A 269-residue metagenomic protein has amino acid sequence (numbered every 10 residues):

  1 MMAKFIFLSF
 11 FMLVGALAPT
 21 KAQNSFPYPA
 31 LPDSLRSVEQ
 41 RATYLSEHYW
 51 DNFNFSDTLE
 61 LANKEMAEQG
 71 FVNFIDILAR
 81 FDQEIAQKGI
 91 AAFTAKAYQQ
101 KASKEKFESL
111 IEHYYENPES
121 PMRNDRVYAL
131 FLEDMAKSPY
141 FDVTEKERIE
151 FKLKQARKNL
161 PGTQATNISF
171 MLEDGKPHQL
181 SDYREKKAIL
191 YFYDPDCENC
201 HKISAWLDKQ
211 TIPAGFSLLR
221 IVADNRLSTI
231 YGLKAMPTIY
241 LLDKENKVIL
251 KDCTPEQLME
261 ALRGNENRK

Functional and structural regions predicted by a protein language model:
M1-S25: Bacterial Sec-dependent N-terminal signal peptides
Q23-N167, L172: Oxidative protein folding and maturation machinery
L172, L242-D243: Short, acidic, Ser/Thr-enriched surface-loop or helix-capping motifs
K176-A205: Short active-site neighborhood of thiol/selenol oxidoreductases, capturing the structured segment around
N199-I212, P255: Typically the conserved alpha-helix immediately C-terminal to a functionally engaged Cys/Sec in thioredoxin-like
A214-R226: Thiol-based oxidoreductase modules, predominantly thioredoxin-like and allied folds used for disulfide exchange
Y231-Y240: Structural micro-motif
K244-K269: Non-catalytic, surface beta->alpha helical segment in thiol-disulfide oxidoreductase systems
